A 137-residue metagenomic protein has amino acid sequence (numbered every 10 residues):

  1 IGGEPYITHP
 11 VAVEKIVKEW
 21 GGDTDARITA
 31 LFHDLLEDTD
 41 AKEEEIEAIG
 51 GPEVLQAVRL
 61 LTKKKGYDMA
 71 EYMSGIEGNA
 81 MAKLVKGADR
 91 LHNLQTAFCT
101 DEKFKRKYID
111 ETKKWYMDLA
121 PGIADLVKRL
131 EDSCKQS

Functional and structural regions predicted by a protein language model:
I1-S137: Active-site helical microenvironments for divalent-metal-assisted chemistry
